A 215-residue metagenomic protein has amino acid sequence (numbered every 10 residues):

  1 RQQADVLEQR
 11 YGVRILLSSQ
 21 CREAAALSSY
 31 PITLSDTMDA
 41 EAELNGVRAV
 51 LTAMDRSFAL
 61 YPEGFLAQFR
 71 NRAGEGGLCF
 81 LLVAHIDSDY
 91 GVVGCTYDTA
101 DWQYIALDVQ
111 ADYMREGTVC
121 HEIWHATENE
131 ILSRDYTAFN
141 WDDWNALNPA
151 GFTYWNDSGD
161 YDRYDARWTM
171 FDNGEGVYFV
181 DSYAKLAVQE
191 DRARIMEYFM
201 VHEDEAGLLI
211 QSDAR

Functional and structural regions predicted by a protein language model:
R1-T52, H85, N156-W168, D172 (+1 more regions): Non-catalytic architectural context of zinc metalloproteases
D5-E8, R48-F58, L66-R70, N145 (+2 more regions): Generic detector of well-ordered alpha-helical segments enriched in charged/polar residues, highlighting helical
P31-T99: Auxiliary, metal-adjacent structural segments of Zn-dependent hydrolase domains
A73-R215: Active-site-flanking segments in enzyme catalytic domains
